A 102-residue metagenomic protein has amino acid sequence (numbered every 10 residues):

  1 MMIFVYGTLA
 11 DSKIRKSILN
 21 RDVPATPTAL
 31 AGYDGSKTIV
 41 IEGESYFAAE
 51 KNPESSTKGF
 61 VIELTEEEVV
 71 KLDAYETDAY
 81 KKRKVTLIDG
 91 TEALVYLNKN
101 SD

Functional and structural regions predicted by a protein language model:
M1-D102: Glycine-aromatic micro-motifs
